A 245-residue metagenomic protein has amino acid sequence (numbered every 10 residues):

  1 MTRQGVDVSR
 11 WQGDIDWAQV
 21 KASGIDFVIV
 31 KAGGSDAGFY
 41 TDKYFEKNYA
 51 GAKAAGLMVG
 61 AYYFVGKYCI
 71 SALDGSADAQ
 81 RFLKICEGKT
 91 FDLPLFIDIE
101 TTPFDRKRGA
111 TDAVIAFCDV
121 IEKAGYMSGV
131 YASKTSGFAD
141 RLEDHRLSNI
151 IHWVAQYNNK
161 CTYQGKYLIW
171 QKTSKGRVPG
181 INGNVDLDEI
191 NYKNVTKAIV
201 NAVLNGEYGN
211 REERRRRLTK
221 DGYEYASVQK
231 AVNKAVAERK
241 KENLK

Functional and structural regions predicted by a protein language model:
M1-A18, A22, E143-V195: Functionally critical loop-and-helix segments that line ligand-binding/catalytic clefts of soluble enzyme domains
M1-C118, E122-M127: Substrate-binding cleft of extracellular glycoside hydrolase catalytic domains
I70, S136-L147: Glycine-rich, charge-decorated loop segments at or immediately adjacent to ligand/cofactor-binding or catalytic sites
G125-A139: Aromatic-lined carbohydrate-recognition surfaces of secreted/lumenal glycan-active proteins
E189-I199, A237-K245: Low-complexity, Pro/Thr/Ser/Gly/Ala-rich linker/spacer regions in secreted, extracellular modular proteins
L204-R215, Y223-Y225: Extracytoplasmic Gram-positive cell-surface binding/anchoring modules and repeats
D221-K245: Repeat-associated, polar segments at repeat-unit boundaries in modular proteins
